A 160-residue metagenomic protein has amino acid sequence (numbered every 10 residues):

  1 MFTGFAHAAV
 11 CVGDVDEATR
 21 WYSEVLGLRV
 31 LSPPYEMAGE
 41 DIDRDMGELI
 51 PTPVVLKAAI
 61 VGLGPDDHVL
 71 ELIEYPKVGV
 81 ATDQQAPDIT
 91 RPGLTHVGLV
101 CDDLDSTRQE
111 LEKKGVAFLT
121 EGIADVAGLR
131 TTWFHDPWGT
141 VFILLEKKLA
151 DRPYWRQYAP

Functional and structural regions predicted by a protein language model:
M1, V10, P33, L70 (+2 more regions): Vicinal oxygen chelate
T3-H7, L56, P92-H96: Short, solvent-exposed beta-strand edge segments and adjacent coil->beta transition regions
C11-D67, S106, K113, D125 (+1 more regions): Core segments of cupin and vicinal oxygen chelate
A38, K77, K148-D151: A short acidic/small-residue loop/turn micro-motif
V55, V80-T82: Short acidic (Asp/Glu) patches
L72-E74: Helix-adjacent hinge/juxtasegments
A86-P87: Glycan-recognition patch characteristic of GH18 chitinases/ENGases and related GlcNAc/peptidoglycan-binding proteins
